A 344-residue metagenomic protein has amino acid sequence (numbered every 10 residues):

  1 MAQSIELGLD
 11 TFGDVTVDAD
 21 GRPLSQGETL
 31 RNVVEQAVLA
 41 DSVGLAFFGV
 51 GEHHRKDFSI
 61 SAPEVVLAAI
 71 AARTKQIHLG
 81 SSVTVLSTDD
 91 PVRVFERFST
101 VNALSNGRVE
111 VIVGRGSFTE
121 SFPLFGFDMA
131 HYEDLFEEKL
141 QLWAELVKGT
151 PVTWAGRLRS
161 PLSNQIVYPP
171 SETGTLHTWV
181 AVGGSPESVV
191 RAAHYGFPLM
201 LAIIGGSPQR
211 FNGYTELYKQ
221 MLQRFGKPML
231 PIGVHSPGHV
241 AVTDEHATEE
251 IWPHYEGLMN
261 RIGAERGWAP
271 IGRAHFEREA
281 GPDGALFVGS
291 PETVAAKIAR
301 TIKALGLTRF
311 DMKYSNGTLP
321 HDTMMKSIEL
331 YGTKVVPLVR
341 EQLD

Functional and structural regions predicted by a protein language model:
M1-T74, H78, G174-L176: N-terminal beta1-alpha1-beta2 module of alpha/beta enzyme domains
A2, D41-S42, L67-K75, F98 (+4 more regions): Acidic (Asp/Glu)-rich catalytic clusters
A2-I5, L9, A19, D90-F197 (+2 more regions): Internal, glycine-rich beta/alpha segment that forms the wall or movable "lid" of small-molecule/cofactor binding
A2-Q3, L9, E133-I166, Q209-T308 (+1 more regions): An alpha-helical appendage that flanks or caps ligand/catalytic pockets
L7, A40, G44, E52 (+7 more regions): Conserved, mostly hydrophobic/aromatic
L7-T11, F48-V50, L79-S81, V109-V113 (+4 more regions): Hydrophobic faces of well-ordered beta-strands that scaffold small-molecule active sites in alpha/beta enzyme cores
V15-L30, T84-V92, T173-G184, A241 (+1 more regions): Active-site mouth loops of central-metabolism enzymes
F47-I70, V85, I203-G206, K313-M324: Glycine-rich, proline-tolerant flexible connector loops at the mouths of alpha/beta enzymes
